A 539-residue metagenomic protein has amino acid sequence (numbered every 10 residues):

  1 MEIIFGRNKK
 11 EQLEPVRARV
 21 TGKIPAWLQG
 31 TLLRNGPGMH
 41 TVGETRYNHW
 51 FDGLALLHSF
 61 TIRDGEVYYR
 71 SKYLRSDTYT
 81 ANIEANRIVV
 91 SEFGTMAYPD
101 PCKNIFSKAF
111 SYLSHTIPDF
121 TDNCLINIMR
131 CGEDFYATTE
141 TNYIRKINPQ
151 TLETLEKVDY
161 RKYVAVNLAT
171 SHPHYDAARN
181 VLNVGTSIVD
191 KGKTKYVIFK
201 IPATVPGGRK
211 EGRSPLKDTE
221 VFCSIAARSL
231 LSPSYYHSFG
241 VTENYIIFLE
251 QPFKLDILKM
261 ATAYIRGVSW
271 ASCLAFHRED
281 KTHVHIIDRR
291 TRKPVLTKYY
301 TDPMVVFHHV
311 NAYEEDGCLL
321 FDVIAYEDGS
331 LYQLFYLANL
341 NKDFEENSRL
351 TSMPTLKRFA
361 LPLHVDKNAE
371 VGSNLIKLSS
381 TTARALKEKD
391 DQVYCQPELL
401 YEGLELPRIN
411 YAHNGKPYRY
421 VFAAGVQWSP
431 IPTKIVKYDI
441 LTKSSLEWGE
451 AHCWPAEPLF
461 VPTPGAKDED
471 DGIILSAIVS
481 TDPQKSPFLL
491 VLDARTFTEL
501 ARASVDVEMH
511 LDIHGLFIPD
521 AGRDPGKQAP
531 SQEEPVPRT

Functional and structural regions predicted by a protein language model:
M1-T539: Beta-propeller domains
